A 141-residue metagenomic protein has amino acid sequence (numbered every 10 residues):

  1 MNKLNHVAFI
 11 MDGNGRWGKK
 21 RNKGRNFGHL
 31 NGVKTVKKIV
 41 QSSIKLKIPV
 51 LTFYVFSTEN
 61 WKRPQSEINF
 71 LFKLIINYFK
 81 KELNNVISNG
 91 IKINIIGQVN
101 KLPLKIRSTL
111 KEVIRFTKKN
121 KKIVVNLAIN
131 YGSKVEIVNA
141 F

Functional and structural regions predicted by a protein language model:
M1-F141: Flexible, compositionally biased loop and terminal segments
